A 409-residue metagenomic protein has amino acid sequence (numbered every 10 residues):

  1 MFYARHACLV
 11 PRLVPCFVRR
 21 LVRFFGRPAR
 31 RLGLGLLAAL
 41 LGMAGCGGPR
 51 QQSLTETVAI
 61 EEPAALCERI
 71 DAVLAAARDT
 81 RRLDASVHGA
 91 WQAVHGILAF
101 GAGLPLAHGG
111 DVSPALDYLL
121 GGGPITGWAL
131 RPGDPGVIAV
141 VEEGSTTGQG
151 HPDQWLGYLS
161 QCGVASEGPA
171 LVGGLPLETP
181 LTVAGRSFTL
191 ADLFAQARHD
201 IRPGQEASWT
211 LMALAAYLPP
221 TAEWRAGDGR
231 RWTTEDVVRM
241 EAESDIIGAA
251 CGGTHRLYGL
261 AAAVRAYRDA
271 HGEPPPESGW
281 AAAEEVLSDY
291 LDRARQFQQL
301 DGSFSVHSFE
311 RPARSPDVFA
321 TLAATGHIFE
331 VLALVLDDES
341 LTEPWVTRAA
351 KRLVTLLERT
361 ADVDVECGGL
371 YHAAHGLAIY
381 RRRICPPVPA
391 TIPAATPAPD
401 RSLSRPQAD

Functional and structural regions predicted by a protein language model:
M1-A4, Q407: Intrinsically disordered, low-complexity peptide-like regions
F2-Y3, F17, F24-F25: Aromatic (phenylalanine/tyrosine) cluster motif
A4-A7, A29, A38-A39, T396: Ala/Thr-enriched low-complexity intrinsically disordered regions
A7, L21-G33: Bacterial N-terminal signal peptides that target proteins for export
G33-M43: Bacterial N-terminal signal peptides
C46-D409: Preference for long, amphipathic alpha-helical scaffolds in soluble/luminal domains and all-alpha bundles
